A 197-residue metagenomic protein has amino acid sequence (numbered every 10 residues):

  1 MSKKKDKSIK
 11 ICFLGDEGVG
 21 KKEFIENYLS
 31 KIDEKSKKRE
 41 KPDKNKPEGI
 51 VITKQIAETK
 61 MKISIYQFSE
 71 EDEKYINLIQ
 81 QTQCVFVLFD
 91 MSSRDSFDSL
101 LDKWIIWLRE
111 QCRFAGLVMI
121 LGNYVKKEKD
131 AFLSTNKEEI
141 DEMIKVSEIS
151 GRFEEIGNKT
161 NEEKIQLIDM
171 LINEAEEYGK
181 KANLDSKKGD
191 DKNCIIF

Functional and structural regions predicted by a protein language model:
M1-A182: TRAFAC-class small GTPase G-domain
K187-F197: Polybasic, Ser/Thr-rich amphipathic helices
